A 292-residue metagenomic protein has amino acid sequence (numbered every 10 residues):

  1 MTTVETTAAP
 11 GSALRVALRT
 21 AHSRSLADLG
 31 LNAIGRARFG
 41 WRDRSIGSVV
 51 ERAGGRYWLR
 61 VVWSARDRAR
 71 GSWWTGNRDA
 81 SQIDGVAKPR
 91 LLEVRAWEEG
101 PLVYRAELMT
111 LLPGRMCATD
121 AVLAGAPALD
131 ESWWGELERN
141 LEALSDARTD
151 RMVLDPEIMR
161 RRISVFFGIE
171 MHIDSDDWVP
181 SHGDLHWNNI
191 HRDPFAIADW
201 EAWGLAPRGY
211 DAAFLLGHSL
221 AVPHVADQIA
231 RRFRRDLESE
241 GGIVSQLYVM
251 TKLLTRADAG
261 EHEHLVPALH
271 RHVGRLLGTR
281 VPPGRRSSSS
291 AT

Functional and structural regions predicted by a protein language model:
M1-G35: Juxta-kinase regulatory segment immediately upstream of eukaryotic protein kinase catalytic domains
R15-A27, G55-L108, A124-A143: A conserved alpha-helical element in kinase catalytic cores
E51-Y57, H191-A196: Active-site beta-strand-loop-beta-strand hairpin of nuclease catalytic cores that positions key catalytic residues
A106-M116: Short pocket-lining segment of the protein kinase catalytic domain that shapes the ATP-binding cleft
D130-W133, L137-G183: An alpha-helical support segment within catalytic cores of ATP-dependent transferases
V179-D184, N189, P194, D199: Conserved catalytic-loop position in the HRD/HxD motif
R192-R232: Active-site Asp-x-Gly
G217-S287: A conserved long alpha-helix in the C-terminal portion of kinase-like catalytic domains
